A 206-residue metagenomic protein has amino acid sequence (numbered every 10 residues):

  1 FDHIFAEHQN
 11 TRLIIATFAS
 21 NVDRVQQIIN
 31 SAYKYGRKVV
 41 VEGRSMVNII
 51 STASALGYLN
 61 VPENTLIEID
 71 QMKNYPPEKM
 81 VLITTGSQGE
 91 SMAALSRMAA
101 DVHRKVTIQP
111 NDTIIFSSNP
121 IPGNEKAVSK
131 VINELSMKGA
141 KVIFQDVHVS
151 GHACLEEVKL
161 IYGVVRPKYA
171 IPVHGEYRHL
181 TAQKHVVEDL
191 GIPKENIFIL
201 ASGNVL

Functional and structural regions predicted by a protein language model:
F1-L206: Acidic/His-rich, metal-assisted hydrolase cores and their charged scaffolds
